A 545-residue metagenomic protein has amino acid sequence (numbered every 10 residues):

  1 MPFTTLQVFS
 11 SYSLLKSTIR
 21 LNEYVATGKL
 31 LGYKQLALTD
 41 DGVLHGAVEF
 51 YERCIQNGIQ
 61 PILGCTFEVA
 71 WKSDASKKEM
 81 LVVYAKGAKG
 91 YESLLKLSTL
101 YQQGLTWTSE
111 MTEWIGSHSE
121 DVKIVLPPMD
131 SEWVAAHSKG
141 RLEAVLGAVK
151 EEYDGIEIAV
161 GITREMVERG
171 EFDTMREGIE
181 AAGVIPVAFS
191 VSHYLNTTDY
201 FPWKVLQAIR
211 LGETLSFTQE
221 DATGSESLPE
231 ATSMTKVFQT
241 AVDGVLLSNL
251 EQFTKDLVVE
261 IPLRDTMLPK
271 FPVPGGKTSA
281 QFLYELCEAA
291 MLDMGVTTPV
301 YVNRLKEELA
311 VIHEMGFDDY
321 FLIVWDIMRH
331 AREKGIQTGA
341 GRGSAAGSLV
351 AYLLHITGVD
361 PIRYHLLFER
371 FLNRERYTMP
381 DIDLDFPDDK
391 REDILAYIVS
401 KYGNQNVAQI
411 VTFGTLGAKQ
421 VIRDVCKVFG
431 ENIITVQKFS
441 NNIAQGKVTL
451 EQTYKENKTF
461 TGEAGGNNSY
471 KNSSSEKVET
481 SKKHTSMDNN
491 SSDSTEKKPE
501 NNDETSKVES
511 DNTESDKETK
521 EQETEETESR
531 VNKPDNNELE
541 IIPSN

Functional and structural regions predicted by a protein language model:
M1-N467, K471-S473, D535-N545: Alpha-helical scaffold/interaction cores of sigma-54-like transcription cofactors and many family A DNA polymerases
G446, Y454, G462, G466-S544: Mature, Sec-exported extracytoplasmic domains of Gram-positive
